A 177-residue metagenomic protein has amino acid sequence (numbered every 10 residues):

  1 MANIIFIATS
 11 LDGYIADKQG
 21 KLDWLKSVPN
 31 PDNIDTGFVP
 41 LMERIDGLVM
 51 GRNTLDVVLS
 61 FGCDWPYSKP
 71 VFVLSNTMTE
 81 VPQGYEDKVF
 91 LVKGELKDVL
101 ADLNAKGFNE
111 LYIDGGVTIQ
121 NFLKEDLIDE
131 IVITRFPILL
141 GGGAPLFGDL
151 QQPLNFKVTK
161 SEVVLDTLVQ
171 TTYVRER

Functional and structural regions predicted by a protein language model:
M1-R177: Enzymes that bind and transform nitrogen-containing heteroaromatic metabolites
